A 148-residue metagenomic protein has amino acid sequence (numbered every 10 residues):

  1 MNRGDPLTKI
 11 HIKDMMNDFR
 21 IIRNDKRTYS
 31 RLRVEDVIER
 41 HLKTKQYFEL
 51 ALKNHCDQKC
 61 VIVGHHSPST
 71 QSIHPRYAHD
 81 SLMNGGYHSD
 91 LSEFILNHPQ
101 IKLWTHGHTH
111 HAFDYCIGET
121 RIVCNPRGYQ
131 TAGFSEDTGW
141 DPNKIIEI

Functional and structural regions predicted by a protein language model:
M1-V61, H66-A78: Active-site-proximal loop/helix segment associated with metal-binding centers of metalloenzymes
V61, L103-W104: Hydrophobic "anchor" residues on beta-strands that sit immediately upstream of conserved functional sites
H65, H108-H110: Histidine-centered divalent metal-coordination motifs
H74, M83-K102, H110-I148: Binuclear metal-dependent phosphoesterase catalytic core
